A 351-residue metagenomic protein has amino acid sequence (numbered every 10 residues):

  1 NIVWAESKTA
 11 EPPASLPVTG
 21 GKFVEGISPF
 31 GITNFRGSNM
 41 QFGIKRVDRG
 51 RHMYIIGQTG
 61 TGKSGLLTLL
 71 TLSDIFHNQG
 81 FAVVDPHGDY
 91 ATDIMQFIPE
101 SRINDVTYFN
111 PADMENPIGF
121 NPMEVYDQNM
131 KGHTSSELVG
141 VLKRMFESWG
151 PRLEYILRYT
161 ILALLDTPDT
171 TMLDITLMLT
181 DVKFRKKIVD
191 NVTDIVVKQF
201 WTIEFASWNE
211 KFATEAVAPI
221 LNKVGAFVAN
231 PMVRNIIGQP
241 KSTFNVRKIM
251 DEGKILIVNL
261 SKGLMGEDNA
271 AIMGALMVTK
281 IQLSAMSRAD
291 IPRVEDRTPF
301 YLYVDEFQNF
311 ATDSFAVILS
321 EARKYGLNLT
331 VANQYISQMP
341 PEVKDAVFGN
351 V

Functional and structural regions predicted by a protein language model:
N1-F30, P231: An aromatic-glycine-centered, glycine-rich loop/turn in mixed alpha/beta architecture
F30-S38, R46-D48, Q58-T59, L66-L327 (+1 more regions): P-loop NTPase motor domains
Q41: Conserved pre-motif I regulatory segment
H52: Walker A (P-loop) ATP-phosphate-binding motif of ABC ATPase nucleotide-binding domains
P86, A332-Q338: Conserved H-loop
D345-V351: A short helix-turn-beta junction within AAA+ P-loop NTPase domains corresponding to the substrate/partner-engaging
